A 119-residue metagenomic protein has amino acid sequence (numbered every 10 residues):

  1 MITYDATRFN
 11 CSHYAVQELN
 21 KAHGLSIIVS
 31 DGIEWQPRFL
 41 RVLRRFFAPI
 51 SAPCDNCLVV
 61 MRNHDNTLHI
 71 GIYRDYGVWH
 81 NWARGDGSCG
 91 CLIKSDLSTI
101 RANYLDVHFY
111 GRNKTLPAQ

Functional and structural regions predicted by a protein language model:
Y4, Y14, Y73-Y76, Y104 (+1 more regions): Sequence-level detector for tyrosine residue identity
Y4-H23: Active-site nucleophilic cysteine motif
I28-I100, R112-K114: ...with weaker cross-activation on analogous glycine-rich loops/strands in unrelated enzymes
A102-Q119: Low-complexity, Gly/Ser/Thr/Pro-rich intrinsically disordered linker/tail segments
